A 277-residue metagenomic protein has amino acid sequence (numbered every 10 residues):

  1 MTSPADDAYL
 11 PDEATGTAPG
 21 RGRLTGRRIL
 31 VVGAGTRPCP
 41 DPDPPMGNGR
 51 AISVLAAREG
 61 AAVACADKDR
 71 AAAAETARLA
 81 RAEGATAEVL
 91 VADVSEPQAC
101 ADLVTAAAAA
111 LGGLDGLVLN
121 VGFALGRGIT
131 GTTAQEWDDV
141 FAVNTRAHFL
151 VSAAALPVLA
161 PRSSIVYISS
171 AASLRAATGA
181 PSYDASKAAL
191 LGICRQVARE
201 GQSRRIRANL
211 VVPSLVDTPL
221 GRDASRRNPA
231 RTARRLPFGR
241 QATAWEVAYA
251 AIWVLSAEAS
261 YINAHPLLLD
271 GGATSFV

Functional and structural regions predicted by a protein language model:
T2-G20, R175, R234-R240, I252 (+1 more regions): Short C-terminal tail/terminal secondary-structure segment of NAD(P)H-dependent dehydrogenase/reductase domains
R21-A64: Canonical Rossmann dinucleotide-binding motif of NAD(H)/NADP(H)-dependent dehydrogenases/reductases, specifically
G128-I129, E136-D138, T232: Substrate-binding pocket helix/loop in short-chain dehydrogenase/reductase
S152, S186, C194: Active-site helix of classical SDR
P157, R199-E200, S260: Alpha-helical segment proximal to the catalytic Tyr-Lys
S170: Residue(s) in the substrate-gating loop at a strand-loop-helix junction that position the organic substrate next
Q202, R207, I262-A264: Short, small/polar-rich loop/turn modules that mediate ligand/substrate recognition or access, typified
